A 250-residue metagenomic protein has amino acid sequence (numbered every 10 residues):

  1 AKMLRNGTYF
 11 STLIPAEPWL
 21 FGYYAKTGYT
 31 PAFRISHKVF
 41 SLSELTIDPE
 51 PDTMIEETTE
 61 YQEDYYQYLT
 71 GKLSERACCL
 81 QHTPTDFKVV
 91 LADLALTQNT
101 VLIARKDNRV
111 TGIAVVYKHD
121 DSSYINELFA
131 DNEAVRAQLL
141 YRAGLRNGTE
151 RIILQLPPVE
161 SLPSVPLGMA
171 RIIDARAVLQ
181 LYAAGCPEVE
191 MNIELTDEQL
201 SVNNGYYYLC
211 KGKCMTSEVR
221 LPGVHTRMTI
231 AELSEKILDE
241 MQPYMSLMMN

Functional and structural regions predicted by a protein language model:
A1, Q62-Y65, I193, N250: Generic low-polarity alpha-helical segments
M3, Y24, R142-A143: Generic structural signal for hydrophobic
M3-A16, N147-P158: Conserved GNAT acetyl-CoA-binding A-motif
W19: Conserved functional hotspot residues or short segments at active or partner-binding sites across diverse domains
G28-I47, E127-E133, L140-M249: Active-site/acyl-donor-binding loops of N-acyltransferases
P31-L145, P157, A184-P187: Amide-forming acyltransferase catalytic core, primarily the GNAT-like/NAT-type and related acyltransferase folds
